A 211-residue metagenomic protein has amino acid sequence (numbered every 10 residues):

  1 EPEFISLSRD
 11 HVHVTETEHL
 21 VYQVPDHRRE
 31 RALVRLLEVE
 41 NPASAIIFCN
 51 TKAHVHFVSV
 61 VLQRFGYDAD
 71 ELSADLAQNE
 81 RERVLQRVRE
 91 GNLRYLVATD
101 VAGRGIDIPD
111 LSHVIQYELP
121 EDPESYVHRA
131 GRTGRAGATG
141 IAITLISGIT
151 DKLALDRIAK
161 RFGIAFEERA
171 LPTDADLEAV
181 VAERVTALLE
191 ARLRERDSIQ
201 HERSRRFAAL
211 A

Functional and structural regions predicted by a protein language model:
E1-A209: Conserved helicase RecA-like core
